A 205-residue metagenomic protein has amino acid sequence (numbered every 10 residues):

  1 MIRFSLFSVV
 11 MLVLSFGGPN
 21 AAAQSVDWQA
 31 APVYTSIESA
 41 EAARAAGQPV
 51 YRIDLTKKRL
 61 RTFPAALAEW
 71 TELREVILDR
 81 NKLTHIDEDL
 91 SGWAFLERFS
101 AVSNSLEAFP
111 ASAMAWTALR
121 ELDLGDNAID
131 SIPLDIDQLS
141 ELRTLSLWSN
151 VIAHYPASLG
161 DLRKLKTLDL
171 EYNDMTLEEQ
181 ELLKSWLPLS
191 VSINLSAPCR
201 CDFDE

Functional and structural regions predicted by a protein language model:
S5-G17: Bacterial N-terminal signal peptides
A31-Y34, A43-H85, W93: LRR N-terminal entry segment and analogous cap-like coil->beta motifs
E41, F63-A66, I86-D89, F109-S112 (+3 more regions): The feature encodes a structural signal of leucine-rich repeats
G47, A68-E72, S91-L96, M114-L119 (+3 more regions): Leucine-rich repeat
Y51-I53, V76-L78, E97-A101, L119-L124 (+3 more regions): Conserved hydrophobic beta-strand positions in leucine-rich repeat
I77-D79, E88-D130, L134-Q138: Alpha-helical adaptor scaffolds
A153-E205: Leucine-rich solenoid repeat scaffolds
